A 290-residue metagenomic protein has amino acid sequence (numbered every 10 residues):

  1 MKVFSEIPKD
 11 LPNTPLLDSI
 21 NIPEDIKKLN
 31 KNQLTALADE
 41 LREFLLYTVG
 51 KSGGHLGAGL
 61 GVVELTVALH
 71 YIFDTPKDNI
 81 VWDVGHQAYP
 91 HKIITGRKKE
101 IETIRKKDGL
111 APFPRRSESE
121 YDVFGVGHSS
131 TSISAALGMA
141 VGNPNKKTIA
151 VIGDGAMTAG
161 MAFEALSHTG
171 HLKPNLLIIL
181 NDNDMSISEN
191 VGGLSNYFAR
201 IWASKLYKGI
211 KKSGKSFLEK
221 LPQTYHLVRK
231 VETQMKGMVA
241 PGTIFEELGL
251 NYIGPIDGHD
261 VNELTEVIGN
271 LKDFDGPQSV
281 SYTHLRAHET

Functional and structural regions predicted by a protein language model:
E6-K92, D257, V261: N-terminal amphipathic, basic-rich helices that act as targeting or association modules
L16-I22, F44, T48, P112-Y121 (+2 more regions): Gly-rich Lys/Arg/Thr-decorated short loops/hinges at beta-loop-alpha junctions or inter-strand turns that position
H55-L172: Cofactor-binding active-site loop characterized by glycine-rich and histidine/acidic residues
A88, T158, D184-S188, R286: Short gly/pro/ser/thr-enriched loop/turn and capping motifs at secondary-structure boundaries
V141-K147, G193-V267: Conserved thiamine diphosphate
L172-L180: A glycine-rich helix N-cap at a beta->alpha junction
T283-T290: Conserved small/polar residues in nucleotide/adenosyl-binding loops
